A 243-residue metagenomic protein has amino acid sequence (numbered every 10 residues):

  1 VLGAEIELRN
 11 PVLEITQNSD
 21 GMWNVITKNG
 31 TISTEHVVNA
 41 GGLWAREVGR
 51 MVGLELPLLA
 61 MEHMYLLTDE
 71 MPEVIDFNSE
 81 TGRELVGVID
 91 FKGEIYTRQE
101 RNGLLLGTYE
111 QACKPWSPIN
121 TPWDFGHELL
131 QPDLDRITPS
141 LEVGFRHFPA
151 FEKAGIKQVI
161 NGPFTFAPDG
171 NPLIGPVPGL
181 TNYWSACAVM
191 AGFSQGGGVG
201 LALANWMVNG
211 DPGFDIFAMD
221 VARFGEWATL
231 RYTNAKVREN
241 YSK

Functional and structural regions predicted by a protein language model:
L2-V12: A conserved beta-strand/loop element that lines the FAD pocket in flavoprotein oxidoreductases
I6-L8, N39, T97, I156-K157 (+1 more regions): General beta-strand structural signal in soluble alpha/beta enzymes
R9-N10, Y109-Q111, V159, A188: Short, well-ordered beta-to-alpha junction loops that form the rim of enzyme active sites and present histidine/acidic
N10-V12, M61, G200: Proline- and acidic/polar-enriched loop/turn elements at helix boundaries
L13, R46-G49, G53, L66 (+3 more regions): Short, well-ordered alpha-helical packing segments
I15-L130, P139-H147, E226-K243: Flavin-dependent oxidoreductases
K92, R101, P115, W123-S242: C-terminal catalytic lobe of FAD-dependent flavoproteins
